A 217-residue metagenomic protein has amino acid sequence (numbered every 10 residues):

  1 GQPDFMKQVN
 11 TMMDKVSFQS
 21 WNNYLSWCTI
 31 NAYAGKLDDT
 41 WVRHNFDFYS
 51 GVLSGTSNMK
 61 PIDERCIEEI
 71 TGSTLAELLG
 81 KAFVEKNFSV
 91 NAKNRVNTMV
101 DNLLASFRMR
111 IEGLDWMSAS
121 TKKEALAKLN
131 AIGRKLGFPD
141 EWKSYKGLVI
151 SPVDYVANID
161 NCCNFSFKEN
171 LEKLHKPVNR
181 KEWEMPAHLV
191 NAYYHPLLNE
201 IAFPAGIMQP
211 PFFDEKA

Functional and structural regions predicted by a protein language model:
G1-T98, N102: Noncatalytic, helix-rich "gating/capping" subdomain that lines the substrate-entry/channel surface of large enzyme
E85-V96, R110-D115, L189-V190, P211-A217: Second-shell loop/turn segments in exported
V96-I111, A125-L136: Short amphipathic alpha-helical coiled-coil/interface segments
G113, L136-S144: Amphipathic alpha-helical coiled-coil segments
A131, E141, Y145-N158, N164: Beta/coil-rich, acidic/histidine-enriched accessory regions frequently appended to metallopeptidases
V153-A217: Active-site-adjacent "gating/activation" loops or surface patches in catalytic cores
